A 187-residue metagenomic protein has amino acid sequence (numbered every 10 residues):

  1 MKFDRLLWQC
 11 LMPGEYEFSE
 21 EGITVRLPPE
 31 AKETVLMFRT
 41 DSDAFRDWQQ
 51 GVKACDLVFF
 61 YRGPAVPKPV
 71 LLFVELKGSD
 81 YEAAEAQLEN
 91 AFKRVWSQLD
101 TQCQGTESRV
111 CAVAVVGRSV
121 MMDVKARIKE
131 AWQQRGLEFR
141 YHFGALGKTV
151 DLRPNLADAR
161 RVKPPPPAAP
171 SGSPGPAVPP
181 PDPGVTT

Functional and structural regions predicted by a protein language model:
M1-T34: Solvent-exposed, charged helical/coil patches that constitute nucleic-acid or partner-interaction surfaces
P13-E15, E85-A86, A169, V185: N-terminal targeting/trafficking signals and adjacent low-complexity tails
I23-A65: Active-site metal-binding core of divalent-cation-utilizing nuclease and nuclease-like domains
L57-F59, V70-G78: Conserved catalytic cores of phosphodiester-cleaving nucleases, focusing on short active-site segments
A65-K68, G105-E107: Flexible, charged surface loops at secondary-structure boundaries
D80-V120, A126: Catalytic cores of nucleic-acid endonucleases
S108-T187: Domain-level recognition of nuclease-like catalytic cores that cleave nucleotide substrates
